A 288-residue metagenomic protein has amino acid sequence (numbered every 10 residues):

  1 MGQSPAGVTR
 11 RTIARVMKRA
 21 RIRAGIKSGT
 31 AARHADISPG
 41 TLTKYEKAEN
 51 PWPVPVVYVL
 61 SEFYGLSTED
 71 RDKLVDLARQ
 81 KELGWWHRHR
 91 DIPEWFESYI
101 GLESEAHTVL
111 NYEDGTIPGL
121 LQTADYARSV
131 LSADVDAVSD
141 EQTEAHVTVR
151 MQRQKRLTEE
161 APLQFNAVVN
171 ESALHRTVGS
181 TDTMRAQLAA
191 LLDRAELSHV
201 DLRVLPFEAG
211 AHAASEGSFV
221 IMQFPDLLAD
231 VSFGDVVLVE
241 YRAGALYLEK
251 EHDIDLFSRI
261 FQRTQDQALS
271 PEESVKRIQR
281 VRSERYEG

Functional and structural regions predicted by a protein language model:
M1-R23, S28-R33, G40, K47 (+3 more regions): Interdomain hinge/linker segments and adjacent boundary elements that couple functional modules
D140-T148, E159-A161, V178-L188, R194 (+1 more regions): Alpha-helix initiation and capping sites
L174-T177, A211: Short, solvent-exposed loop/turn segments at secondary-structure junctions
T181-G288: C-terminal regulatory/effector modules of DNA-binding transcriptional regulators
